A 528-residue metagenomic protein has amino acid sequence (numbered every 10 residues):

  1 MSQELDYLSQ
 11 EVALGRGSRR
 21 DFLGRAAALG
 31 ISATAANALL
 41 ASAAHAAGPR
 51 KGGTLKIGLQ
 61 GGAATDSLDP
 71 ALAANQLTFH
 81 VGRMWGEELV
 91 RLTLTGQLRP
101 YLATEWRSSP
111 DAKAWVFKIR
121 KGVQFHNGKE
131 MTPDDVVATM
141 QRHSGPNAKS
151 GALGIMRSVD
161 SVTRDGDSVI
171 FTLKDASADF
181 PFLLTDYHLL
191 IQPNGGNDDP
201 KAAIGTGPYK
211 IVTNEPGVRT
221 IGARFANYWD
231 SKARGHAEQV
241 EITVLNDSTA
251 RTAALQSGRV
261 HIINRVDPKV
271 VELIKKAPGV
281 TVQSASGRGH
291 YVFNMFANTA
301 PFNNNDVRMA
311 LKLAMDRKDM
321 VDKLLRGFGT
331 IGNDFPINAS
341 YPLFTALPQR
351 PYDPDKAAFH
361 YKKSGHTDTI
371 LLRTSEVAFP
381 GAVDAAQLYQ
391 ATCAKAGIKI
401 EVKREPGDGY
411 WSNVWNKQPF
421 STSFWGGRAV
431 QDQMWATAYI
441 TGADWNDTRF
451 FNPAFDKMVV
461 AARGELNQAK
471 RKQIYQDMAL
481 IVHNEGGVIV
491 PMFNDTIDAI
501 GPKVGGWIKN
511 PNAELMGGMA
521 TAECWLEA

Functional and structural regions predicted by a protein language model:
M1-D21: N-terminal secretory signal peptides
R25-A41, N75, E215, R219 (+4 more regions): Detector for C-terminal structural segments
K56, T132-T139, G166-T172, G207-P208 (+7 more regions): Alpha-helical secondary-structure segments
G58-P110, Q141, I204-G205: N-terminal lobe/hinge region of extracytoplasmic solute-binding protein
T93-Q97, L184-G235, Q239-E241, D247-T249 (+3 more regions): Gly/Pro-rich hinge or "lid" segments in bacterial periplasmic/extracellular proteins
T104-K149, I170, A254, P301: Aromatic- and charge-enriched surface segment that lines or borders ligand/interaction sites
K118, G151-N194: Surface-exposed binding/hinge segments that line and control ligand-binding clefts or catalytic entry sites
N197, N227-L273, Q390, K399: Ligand-site clamp/hinge motif
